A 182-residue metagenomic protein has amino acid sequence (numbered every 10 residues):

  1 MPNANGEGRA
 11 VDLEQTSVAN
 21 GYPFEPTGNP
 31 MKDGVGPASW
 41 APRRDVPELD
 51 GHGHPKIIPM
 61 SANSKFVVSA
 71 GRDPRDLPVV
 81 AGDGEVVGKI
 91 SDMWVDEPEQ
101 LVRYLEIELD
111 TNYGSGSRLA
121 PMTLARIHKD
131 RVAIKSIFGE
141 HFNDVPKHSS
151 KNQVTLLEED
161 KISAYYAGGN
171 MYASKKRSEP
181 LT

Functional and structural regions predicted by a protein language model:
M1-T182: Peripheral interaction segments used for macromolecular assembly
